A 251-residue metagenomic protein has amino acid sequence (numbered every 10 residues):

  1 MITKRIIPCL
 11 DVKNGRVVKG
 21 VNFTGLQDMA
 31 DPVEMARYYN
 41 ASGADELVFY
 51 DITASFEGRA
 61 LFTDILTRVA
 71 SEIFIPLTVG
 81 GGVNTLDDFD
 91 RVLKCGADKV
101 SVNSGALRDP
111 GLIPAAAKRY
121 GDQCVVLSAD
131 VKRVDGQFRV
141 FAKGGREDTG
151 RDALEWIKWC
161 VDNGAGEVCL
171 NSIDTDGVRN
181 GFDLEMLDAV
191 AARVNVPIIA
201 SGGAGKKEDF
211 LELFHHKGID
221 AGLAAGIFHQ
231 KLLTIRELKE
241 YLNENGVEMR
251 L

Functional and structural regions predicted by a protein language model:
I2, I6, A54-A70, N84-D90 (+5 more regions): Active-site-adjacent beta->alpha loops and helix N-cap segments on the catalytic face of soluble alpha/beta enzymes
I2, R16-A60: N-terminal beta-alpha supersecondary unit
R5-C9, E46, F74-T78, K99-S101 (+5 more regions): Structural preference for beta-strand elements that scaffold enzyme active sites
D11, Y39, L47, V79 (+6 more regions): Conserved, mostly hydrophobic/aromatic
V12-N14, V18-K19, A97-L170, D174-T175: Conserved anion-binding
D28-N40, N84-D90, T149-W159, K207-F210: Short, acidic/polar
I73, L77-K99, E185-A221: Catalytic cores of alpha/beta
G81, V102-G105, A225: Short beta->alpha connector loops at strand-helix junctions that form conserved, small/polar/Pro-enriched
